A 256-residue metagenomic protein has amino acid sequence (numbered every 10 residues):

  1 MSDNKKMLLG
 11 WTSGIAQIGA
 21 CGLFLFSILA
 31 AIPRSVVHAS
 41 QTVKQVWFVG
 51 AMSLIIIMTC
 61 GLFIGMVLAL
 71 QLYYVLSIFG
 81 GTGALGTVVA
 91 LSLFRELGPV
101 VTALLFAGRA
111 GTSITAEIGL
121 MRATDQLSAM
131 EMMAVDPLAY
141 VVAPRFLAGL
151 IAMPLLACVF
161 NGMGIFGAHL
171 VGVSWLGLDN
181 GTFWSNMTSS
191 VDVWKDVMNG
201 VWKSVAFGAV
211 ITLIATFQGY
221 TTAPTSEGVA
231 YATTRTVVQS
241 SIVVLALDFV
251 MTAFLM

Functional and structural regions predicted by a protein language model:
M1-S40, G219, A223: Short, membrane-interfacial amphipathic segments enriched in basic
Q45-V101, L105: Active-site cofactor/substrate anionic-group-binding motifs, chiefly glycine- and Lys/Arg-rich phosphate-binding loops
A51-F63, G98-A103, I151-M163, W202-V210 (+1 more regions): Hydrophobic alpha-helical transmembrane segments of multipass membrane transporters and ion channels, focusing on
Q71-F94, V159-V205, A209, L213-A232 (+1 more regions): Membrane-interfacial helix-loop-helix connectors in multipass membrane proteins
L85-S128, I214: Hydrophobic alpha-helical transmembrane segments of multi-pass membrane transport proteins
I118-A143, S226-V229: Short cytoplasmic-facing helical segments at TM-TM junctions of multi-pass membrane proteins
D136-A157, A232, T236: Start (N-cap) of specific transmembrane helices in multi-pass transporter permeases
F249-M256: Juxtamembrane boundary at the C-terminal end of a transmembrane helix
